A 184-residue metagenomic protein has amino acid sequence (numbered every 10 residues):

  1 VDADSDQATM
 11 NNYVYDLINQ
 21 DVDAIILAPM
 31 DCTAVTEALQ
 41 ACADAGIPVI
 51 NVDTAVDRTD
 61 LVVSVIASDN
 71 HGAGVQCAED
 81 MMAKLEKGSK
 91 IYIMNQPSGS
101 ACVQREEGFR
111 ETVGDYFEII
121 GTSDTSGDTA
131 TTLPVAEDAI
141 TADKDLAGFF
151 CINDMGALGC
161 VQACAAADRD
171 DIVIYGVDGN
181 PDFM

Functional and structural regions predicted by a protein language model:
V1-M184: A residue-level marker of the well-folded mature domains of exported/periplasmic proteins
